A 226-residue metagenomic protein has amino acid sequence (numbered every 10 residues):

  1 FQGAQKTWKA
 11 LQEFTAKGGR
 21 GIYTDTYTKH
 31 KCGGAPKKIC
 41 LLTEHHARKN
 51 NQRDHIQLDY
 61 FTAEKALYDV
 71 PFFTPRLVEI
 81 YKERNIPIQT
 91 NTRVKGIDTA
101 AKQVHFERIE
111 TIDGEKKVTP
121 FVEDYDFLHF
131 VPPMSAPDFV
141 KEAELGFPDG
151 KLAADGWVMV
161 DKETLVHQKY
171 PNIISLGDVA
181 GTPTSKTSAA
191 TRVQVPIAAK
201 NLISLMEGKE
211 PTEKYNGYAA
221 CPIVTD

Functional and structural regions predicted by a protein language model:
F1-N51, G114-V118, H129: FAD-binding core/adjacent interface of flavoenzyme oxidoreductases
F1-T15, D124-V193: FAD-site-proximal beta/loop scaffold in flavoenzymes
R20, H55-D59, N172: Residues at the starts of beta-strands that form the adenosine-phosphate
T26, A63-K65, D178: Cofactor-binding loop segments of dinucleotide-utilizing enzymes, especially the Rossmann-like FAD- and NAD(P)+-binding
G34-K38, P71-F72, K186: Generic recognition of short, well-ordered alpha-helical segments
K38-L42, A190-I197: Short amphipathic alpha-helical face segments that pack within enzyme cores and frequently flank/anchor catalytic
R48-D155, E210: A Rossmann-like FAD-binding core segment of flavoenzymes
A199-D226: C-terminal, flexible cofactor-proximal segment of oxidoreductases
